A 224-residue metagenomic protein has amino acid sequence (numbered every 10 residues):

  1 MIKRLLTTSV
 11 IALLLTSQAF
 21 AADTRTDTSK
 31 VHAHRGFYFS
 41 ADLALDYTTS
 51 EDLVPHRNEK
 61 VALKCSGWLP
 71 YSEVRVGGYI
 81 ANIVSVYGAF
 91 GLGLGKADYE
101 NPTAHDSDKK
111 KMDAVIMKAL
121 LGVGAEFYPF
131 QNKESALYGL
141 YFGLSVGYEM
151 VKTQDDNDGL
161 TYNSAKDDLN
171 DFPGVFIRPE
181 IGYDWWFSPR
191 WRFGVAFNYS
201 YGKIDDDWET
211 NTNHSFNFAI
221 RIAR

Functional and structural regions predicted by a protein language model:
M1-H34: Cleavable N-terminal export/targeting peptides
A21-I80, S85-V86, N213-R224: Short glycine/proline- and aromatic-enriched beta-strand/turn motifs that initiate or cap beta-hairpins
A33, K64-L69, D113-L120, E134 (+2 more regions): Short sequence motifs at beta-strands and strand-loop junctions characteristic of Gram-negative outer-membrane
G36, G139, R192-G194: Structural motif
F39, L43-L45, L92-G93, E149 (+1 more regions): Transmembrane beta-strand segments that form the barrel wall of outer-membrane beta-barrel proteins
L43-E51, E73-T161, G174-I177, W185-F187 (+1 more regions): Gram-negative (and chloroplast) outer-membrane scaffold detector with strong preference for beta-barrel transmembrane
R57-A62, A104-A114, L160-L169, G202-W208: Extracellular loop and loop/strand-boundary signature of outer-membrane beta-barrel proteins
G159-S200, T210-R224: Extended low-complexity acidic/polar segments
